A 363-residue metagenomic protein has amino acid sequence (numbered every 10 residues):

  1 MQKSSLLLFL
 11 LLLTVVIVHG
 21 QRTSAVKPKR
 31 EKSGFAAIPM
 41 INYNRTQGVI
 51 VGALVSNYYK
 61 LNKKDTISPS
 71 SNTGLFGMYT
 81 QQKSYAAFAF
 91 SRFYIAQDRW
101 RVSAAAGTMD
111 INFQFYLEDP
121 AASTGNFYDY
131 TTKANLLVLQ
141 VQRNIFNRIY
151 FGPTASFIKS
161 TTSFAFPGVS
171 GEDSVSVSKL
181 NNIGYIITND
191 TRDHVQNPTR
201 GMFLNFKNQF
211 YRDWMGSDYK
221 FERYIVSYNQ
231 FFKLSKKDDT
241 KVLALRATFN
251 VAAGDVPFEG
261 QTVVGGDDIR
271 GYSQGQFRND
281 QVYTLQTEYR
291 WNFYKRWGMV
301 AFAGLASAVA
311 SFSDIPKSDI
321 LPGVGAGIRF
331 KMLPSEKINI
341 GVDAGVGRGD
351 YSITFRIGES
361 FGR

Functional and structural regions predicted by a protein language model:
M1-A25, F232: Bacterial Sec-dependent N-terminal signal peptides
R22-S33, L61-S70, A96-R101, N147-R148 (+6 more regions): Short loop/turn motifs that connect adjacent beta-strands in outer-membrane beta-barrel proteins
V26-A36, I41-K179, N339, G345-R363: Gram-negative/organellar outer-membrane beta-barrel architecture
F35-A37, S71-L75, R101-A104, F151-P153 (+8 more regions): Transmembrane beta-strands of outer-membrane beta-barrel proteins
Y58-N62, F76-Q82, M109-F113, I158-T162 (+6 more regions): Sequence/structural signature of outer-membrane beta-barrel proteins
L75-F76, A122-F127, G168-S174, Y211-G216 (+2 more regions): Extracellular loop and loop/strand-boundary signature of outer-membrane beta-barrel proteins
G184-I187, G325-F330, S335, D350-R363: Outer-membrane beta-barrel "beta-signal"
T188, H194-F293, M299-F302: C-terminal outer-membrane beta-barrel translocator/porin domains of Gram-negative envelope proteins and their
